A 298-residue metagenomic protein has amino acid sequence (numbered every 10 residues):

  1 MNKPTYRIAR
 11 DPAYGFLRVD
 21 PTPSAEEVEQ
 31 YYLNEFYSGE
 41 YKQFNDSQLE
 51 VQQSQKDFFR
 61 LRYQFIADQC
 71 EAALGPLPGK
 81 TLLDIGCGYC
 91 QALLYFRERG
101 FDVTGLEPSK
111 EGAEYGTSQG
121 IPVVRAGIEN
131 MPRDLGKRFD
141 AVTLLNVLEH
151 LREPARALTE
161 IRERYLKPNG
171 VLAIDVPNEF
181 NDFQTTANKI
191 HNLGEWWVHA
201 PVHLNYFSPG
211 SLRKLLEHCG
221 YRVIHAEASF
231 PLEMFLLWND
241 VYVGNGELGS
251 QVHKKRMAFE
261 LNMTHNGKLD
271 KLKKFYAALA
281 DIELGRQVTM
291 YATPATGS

Functional and structural regions predicted by a protein language model:
M1-L145, P154-E160, A228-S229, L248-T264 (+1 more regions): Conserved N-terminal segment of class I S-adenosyl-L-methionine
R125, A173-D175: Hydrophobic residues in well-ordered beta-strands that form the structural core
N146, H150, H203: Histidine-centered divalent metal-coordination motifs
A155-V171: A short glycine-rich, Lys/Arg-flanked "PGG" loop and its adjoining helix->strand segment in the class I
N169, F180-D182, F230-L232: Feature marks short, surface-exposed loop/turn motifs that line or immediately flank catalytic pockets and channel
D175-N205, G210-E217, D240: Short, glycine-/aromatic-enriched active-site segment of Class I SAM-dependent methyltransferases
Y221-L232: Conserved S-adenosyl-L-methionine
